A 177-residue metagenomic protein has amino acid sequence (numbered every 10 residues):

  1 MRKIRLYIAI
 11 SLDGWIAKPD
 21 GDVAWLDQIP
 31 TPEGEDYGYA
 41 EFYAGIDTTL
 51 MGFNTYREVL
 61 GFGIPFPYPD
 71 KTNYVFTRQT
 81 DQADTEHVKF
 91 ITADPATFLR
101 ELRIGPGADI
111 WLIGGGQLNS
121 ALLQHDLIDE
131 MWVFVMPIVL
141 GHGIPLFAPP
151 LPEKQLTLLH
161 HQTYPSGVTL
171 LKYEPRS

Functional and structural regions predicted by a protein language model:
M1-S177: Enzymes that bind and transform nitrogen-containing heteroaromatic metabolites
